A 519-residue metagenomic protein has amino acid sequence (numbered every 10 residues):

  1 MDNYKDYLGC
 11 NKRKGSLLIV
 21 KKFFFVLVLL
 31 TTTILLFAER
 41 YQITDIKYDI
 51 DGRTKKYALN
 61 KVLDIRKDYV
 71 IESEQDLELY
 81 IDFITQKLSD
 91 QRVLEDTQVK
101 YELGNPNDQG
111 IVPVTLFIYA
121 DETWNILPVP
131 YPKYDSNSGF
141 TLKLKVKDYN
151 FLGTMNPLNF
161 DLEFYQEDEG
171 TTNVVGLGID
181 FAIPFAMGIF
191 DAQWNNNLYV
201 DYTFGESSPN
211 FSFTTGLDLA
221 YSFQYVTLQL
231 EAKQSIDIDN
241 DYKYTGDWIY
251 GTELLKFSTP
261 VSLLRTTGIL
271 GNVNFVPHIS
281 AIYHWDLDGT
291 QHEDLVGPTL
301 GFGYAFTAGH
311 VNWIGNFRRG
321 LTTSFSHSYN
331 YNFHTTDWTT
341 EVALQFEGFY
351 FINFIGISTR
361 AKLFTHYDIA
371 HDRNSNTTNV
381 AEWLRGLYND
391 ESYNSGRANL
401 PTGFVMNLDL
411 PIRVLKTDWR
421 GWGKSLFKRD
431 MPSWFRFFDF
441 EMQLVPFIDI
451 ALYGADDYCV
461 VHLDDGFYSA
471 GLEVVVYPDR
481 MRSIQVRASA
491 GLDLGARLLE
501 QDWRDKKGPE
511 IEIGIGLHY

Functional and structural regions predicted by a protein language model:
Y4, A38-N137, K145, N159-F185 (+5 more regions): Periplasmic polypeptide-binding modules associated with outer-membrane biogenesis and secretion
G110, P132-L142, L162-L177, D201-S212 (+7 more regions): Solvent-exposed loop/turn segments connecting transmembrane beta-strands in outer-membrane beta-barrel proteins
Y119-D121, K147-Y149, G178-P184, G216-S222 (+7 more regions): Transmembrane beta-barrel domains of outer membrane proteins
W124-S136, L142-L144, D148, M155-D168 (+10 more regions): Transmembrane beta-strand segments that form the barrel wall of outer-membrane beta-barrel proteins
N125-P128, F151-L158, A186-N195, S222-L230 (+6 more regions): Repeated loop/turn-to-beta-strand initiation elements of outer-membrane beta-barrel proteins
F140-L144, V175-I179, F211-L217, G251-F257 (+5 more regions): Hydrophobic, lipid-facing positions within transmembrane beta-strands of outer-membrane proteins
N173-Q291: Transmembrane beta-barrel wall of Gram-negative outer-membrane proteins
F275-L463, A496-Y519: C-terminal outer-membrane beta-barrel translocator/porin domains of Gram-negative envelope proteins and their
